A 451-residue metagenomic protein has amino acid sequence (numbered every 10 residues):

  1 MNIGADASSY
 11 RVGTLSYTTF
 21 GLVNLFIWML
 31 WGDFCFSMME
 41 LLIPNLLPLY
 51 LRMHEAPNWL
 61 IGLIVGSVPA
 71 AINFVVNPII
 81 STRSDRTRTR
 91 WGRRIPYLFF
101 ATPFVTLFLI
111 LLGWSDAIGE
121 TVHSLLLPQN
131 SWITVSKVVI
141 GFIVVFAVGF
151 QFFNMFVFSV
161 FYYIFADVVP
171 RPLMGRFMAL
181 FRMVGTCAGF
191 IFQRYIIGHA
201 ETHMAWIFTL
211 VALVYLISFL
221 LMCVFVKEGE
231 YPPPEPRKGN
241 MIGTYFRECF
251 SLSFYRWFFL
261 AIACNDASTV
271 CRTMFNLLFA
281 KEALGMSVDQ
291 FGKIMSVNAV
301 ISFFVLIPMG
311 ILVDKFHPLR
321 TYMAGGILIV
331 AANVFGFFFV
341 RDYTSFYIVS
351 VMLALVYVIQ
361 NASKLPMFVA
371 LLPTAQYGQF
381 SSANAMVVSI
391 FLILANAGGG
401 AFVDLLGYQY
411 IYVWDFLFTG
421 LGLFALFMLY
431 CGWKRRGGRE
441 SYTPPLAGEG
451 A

Functional and structural regions predicted by a protein language model:
N2-G21, E230-F258, P445-A451: Juxtamembrane intracellular "pre-TM" segments in multi-pass secondary transporters
A5-A70, R256-A261, N265-L284: Helix-loop boundary and gating motifs at the non-cytosolic
I72-F74, G175-I197, A385-N396: Glycine-rich segments within core transmembrane alpha-helices of 12-TM secondary carriers
V75-R90, V305-H317, V403: Helix-to-loop junctions at the C-terminal end of transmembrane segments in multipass secondary transporters
R86-T102, K315-G326: Cytoplasmic membrane-interface "Motif A"-like loop-to-helix N-cap segments of 12-TM Major Facilitator Superfamily
R93-I95, S131-I133, I197-L213, A401-L421: A membrane-interface helix-boundary motif in multi-pass transporters
F99-V135, L328-R341: C-terminal ends and interior cores of transmembrane alpha-helices in multi-pass membrane transporters/permeases
F156-V169, I359-P373: Intracellular juxtamembrane helix-capping segments at the cytosolic ends of symmetry-related transmembrane helices
